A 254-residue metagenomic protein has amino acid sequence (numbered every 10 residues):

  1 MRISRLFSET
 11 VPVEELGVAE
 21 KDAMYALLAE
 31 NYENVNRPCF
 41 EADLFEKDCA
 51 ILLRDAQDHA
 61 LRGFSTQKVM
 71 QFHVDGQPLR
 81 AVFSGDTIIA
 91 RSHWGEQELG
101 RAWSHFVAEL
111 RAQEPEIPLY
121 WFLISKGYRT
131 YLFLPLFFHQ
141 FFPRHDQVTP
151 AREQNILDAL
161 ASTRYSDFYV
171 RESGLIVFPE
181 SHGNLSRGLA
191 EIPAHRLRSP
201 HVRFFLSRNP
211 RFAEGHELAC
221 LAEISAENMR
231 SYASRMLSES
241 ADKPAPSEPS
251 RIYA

Functional and structural regions predicted by a protein language model:
M1-A19, Y25, A29-N31, C39-L52 (+3 more regions): Terminal substrate-recognition subdomain of acyl/acetyltransferases
L53, Q67-V69, I89: GNAT/GCN5-related N-acetyltransferase fold signature
H59-F64, V82: Glycine-rich phosphate/pyrophosphate-binding loop shared by adenosine-nucleotide-utilizing enzymes
H73-F83: A conserved beta-turn-beta hairpin within the catalytic core of GNAT-like acetyltransferases that forms part
S84-G95: A short, internal acetyl-CoA/4′-phosphopantetheine-binding micro-motif in the GNAT/acyltransferase core
W94-E109: Conserved acetyl-CoA-binding loop-helix of GNAT-fold acetyltransferases
